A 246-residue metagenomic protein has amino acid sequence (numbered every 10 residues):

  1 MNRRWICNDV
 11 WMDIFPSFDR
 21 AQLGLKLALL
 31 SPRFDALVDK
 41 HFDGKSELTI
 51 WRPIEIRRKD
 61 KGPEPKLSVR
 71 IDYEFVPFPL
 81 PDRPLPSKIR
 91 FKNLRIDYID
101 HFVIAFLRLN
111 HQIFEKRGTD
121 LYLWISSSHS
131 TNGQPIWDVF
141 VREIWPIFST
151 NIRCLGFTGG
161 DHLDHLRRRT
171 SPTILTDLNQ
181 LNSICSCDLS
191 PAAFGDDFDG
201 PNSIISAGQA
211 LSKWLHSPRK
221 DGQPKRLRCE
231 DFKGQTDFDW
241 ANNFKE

Functional and structural regions predicted by a protein language model:
M1-E246: The conserved beta-strand core of Leucine-Rich Repeat
